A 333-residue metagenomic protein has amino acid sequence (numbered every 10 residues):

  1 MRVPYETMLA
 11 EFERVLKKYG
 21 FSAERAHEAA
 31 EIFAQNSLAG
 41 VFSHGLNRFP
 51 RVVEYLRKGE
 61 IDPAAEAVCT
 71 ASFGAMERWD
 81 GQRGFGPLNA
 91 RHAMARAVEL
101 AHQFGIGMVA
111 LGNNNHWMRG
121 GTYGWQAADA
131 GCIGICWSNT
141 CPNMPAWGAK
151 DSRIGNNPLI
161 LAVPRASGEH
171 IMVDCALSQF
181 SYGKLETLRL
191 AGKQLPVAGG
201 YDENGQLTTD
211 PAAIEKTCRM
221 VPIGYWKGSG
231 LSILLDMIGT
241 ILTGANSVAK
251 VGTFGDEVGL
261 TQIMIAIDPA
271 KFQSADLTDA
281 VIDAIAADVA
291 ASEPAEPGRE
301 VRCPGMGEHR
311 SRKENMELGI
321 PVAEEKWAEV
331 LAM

Functional and structural regions predicted by a protein language model:
R2-V3, L9-A29, A34, F42-E60 (+3 more regions): Acidic, glycine/proline-rich low-complexity segments that act as flexible tails and inter-domain linkers
R2-V3, M8, K18, L242 (+1 more regions): Catalytic-core signal marking the mid-to-C-terminal active-site face
G45-L100: Active-site cofactor/substrate anionic-group-binding motifs, chiefly glycine- and Lys/Arg-rich phosphate-binding loops
E77-A166: A generic, well-ordered mixed alpha/beta core segment in the N-terminal half of proteins
M144-A213: Phosphate/diphosphate-binding glycine-rich loops and adjacent basic-rich segments that engage nucleotide
I154, P158-L161, A176, G230-N246 (+1 more regions): N-terminal nucleophile
K193-V251: Secondary-shell segments that build the walls of catalytic and ion/ligand-binding clefts
